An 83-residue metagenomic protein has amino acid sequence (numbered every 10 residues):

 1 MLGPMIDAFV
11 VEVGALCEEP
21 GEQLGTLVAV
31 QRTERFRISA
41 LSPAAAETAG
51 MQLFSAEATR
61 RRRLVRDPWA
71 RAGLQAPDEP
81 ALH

Functional and structural regions predicted by a protein language model:
M1-E22: Short N-terminal "domain-start" leader segments that mark the transition from disordered tails or signal peptides into
V11, I38-A40, A46, G50: Hydrophobic beta-strand residues in large extracellular and virion-surface proteins
E12-A15, V30-E34, E57: Serine/threonine-rich low-complexity intrinsically disordered regions
V28-P43: A short, exposed loop/beta-hairpin motif centered on an aromatic-Gly-Thr core
T48-H83: Short, mixed-charge low-complexity intrinsically disordered segments
